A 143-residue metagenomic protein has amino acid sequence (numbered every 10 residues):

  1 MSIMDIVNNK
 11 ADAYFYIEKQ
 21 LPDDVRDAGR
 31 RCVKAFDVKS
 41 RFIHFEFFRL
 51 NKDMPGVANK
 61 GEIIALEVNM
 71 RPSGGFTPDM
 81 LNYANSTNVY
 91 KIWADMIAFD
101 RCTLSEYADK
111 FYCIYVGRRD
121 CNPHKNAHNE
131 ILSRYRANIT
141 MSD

Functional and structural regions predicted by a protein language model:
M1-I3, A65, R136-M141: A structural signal for short, hydrophobic beta-strand segments that form beta-sheets in beta-rich/all-beta domains
M1-V38, F42, A58-K60, N69-I97 (+2 more regions): ATP-dependent carboxylate/phosphate-activation module, predominantly the ATP-grasp catalytic core and closely related
K39-K52: A short glycine-rich, hydrophobically flanked beta-strand micro-motif that places a catalytic Asp/Glu for divalent metal
H44-E46, A65-V68: Short, conserved beta-strand edge motifs with alternating hydrophobic and charged residues
M54-I64: Conserved protein kinase catalytic/activation segment
P55, F76, H124-N126: Short acidic, gly/pro-rich beta-turn/loop elements at beta-sheet edges and active-site/ligand-binding grooves
I92-D143: Peripheral (often C-terminal) accessory segments that flank ATP-dependent C-N-forming ligase machineries
